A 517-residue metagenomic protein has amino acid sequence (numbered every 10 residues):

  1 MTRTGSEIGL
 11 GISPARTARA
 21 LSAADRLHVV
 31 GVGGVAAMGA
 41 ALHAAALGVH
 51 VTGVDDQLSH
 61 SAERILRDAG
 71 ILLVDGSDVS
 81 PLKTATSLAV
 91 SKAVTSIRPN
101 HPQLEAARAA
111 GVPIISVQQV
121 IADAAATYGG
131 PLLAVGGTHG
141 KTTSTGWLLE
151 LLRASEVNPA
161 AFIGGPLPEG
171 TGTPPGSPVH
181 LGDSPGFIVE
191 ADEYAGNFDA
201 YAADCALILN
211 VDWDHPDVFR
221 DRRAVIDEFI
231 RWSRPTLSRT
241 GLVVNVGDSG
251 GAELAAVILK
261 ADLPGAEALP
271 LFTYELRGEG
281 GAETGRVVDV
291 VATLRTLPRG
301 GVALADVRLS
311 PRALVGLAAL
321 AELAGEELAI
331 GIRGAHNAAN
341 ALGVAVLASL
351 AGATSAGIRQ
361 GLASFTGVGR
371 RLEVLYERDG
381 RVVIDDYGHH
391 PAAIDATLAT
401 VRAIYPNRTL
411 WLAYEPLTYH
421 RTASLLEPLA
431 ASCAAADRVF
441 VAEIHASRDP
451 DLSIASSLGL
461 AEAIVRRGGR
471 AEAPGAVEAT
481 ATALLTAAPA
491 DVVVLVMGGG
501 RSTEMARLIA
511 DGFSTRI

Functional and structural regions predicted by a protein language model:
M1-S61, I65-I71, L88, A109-V112 (+5 more regions): ATP-dependent carboxylate-amine ligase
H43-A46, P81, S96-V246, G250-E267 (+1 more regions): Phosphate-binding loop of NTP-binding sites
D55, V74-S77, I115-A122, F162-I163 (+5 more regions): Beta-strand->loop->alpha-helix junctions that form or flank phosphate-binding loops in nucleotide-handling enzymes
L58-E63, P81, T95-P99, E169-T171 (+5 more regions): Short, charged/polar "capping" segments at the starts of alpha-helices and the immediately preceding loops
R67-K83: Glycine-rich, highly charged phosphate/nucleotide-binding loops
A93-S96, G140, E193-G196, D212-D214 (+5 more regions): Short glycine-rich anion-binding loops that position phosphate/pyrophosphate groups of nucleotides and phosphorylated
G129-L132, L276, L320-I330, Y376-R381: Glycine/charged-rich beta-loop-alpha catalytic/anionic-binding loops adjacent to active sites
T293-A324: Acidic-glycine-rich active-site phosphate/pyrophosphate-binding loop
